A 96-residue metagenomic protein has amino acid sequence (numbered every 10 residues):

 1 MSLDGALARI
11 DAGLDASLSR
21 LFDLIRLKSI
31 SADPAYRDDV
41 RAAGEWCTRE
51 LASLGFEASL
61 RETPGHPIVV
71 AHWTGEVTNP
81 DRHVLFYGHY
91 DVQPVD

Functional and structural regions predicted by a protein language model:
S2-D96: Acidic/His- and Gly-rich active-site-bordering loop/insert found across diverse amide/peptide-bond hydrolases
